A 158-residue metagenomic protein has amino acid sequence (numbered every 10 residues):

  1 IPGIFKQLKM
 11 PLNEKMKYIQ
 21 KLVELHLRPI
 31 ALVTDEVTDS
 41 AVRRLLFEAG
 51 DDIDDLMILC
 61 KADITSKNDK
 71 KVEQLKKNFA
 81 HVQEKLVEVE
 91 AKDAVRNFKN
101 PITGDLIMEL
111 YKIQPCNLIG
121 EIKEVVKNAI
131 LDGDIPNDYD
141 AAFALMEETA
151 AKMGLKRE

Functional and structural regions predicted by a protein language model:
I1-Q74: Divalent metal-dependent catalytic cores for phosphoryl transfer on phosphate-bearing substrates
G3-I4, S66-E158: Charged substrate- and nucleic-acid-binding regions of tRNA-handling and nucleotidyl-transfer enzymes, centered on
